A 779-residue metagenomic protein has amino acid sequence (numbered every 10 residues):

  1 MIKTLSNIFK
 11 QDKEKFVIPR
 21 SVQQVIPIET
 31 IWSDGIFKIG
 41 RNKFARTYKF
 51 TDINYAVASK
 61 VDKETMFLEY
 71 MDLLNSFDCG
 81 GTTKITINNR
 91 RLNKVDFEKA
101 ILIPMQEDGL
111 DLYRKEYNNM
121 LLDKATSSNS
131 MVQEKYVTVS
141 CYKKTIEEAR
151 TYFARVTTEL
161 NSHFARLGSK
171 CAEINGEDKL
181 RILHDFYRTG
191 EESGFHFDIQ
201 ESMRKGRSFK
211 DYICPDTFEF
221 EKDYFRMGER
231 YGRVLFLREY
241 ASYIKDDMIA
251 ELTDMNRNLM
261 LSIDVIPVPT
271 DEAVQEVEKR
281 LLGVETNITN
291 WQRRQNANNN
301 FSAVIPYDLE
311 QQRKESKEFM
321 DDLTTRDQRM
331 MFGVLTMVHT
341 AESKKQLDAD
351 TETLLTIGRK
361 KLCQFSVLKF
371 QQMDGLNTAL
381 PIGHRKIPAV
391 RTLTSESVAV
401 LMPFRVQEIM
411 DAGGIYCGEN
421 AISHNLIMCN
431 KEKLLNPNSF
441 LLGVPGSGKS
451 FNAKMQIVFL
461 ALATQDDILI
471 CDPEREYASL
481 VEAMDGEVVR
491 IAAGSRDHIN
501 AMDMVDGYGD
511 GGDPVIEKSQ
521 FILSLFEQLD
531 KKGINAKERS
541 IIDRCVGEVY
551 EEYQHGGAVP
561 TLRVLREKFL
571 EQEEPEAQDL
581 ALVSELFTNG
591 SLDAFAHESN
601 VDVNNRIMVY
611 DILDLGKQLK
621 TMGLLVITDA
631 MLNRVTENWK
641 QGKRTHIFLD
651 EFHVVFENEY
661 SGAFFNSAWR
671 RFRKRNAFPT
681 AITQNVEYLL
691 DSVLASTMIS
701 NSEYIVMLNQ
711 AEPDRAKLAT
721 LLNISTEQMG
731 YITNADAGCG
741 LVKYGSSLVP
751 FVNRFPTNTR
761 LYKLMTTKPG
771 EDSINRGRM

Functional and structural regions predicted by a protein language model:
M1-F404: Extended, folded cores of ATP/NTP-driven motor/assembly subunits in large transport and secretion machines
I53, K60-C79, R90, T253 (+11 more regions): P-loop NTPase motor domains
L441: Hydrophobic anchor at the beta1->P-loop junction of P-loop NTPases
K449: Conserved lysine of the Walker
N452: Hydrophobic positions on the alpha1 helix immediately C-terminal to the Walker A/P-loop
F459-L469: Post-Walker A helix-loop "phosphate-sensing" segment adjacent to the P-loop in P-loop NTPases
D485-V489, L694-M707: A short helix-turn-beta junction within AAA+ P-loop NTPase domains corresponding to the substrate/partner-engaging
L722-R778: Conserved P-loop NTPase
